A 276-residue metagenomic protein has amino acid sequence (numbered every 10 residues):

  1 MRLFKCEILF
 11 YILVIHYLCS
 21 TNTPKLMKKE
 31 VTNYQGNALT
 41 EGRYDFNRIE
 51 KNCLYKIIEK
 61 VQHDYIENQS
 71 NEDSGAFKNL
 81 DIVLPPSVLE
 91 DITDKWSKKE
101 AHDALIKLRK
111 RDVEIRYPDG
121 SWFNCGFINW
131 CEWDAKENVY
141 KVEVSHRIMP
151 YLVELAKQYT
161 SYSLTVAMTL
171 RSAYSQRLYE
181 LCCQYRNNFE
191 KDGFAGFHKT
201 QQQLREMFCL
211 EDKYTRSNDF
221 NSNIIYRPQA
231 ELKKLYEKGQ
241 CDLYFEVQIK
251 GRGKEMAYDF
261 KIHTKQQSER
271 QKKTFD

Functional and structural regions predicted by a protein language model:
C6-D276: Charged, alpha-helix-forming regions
